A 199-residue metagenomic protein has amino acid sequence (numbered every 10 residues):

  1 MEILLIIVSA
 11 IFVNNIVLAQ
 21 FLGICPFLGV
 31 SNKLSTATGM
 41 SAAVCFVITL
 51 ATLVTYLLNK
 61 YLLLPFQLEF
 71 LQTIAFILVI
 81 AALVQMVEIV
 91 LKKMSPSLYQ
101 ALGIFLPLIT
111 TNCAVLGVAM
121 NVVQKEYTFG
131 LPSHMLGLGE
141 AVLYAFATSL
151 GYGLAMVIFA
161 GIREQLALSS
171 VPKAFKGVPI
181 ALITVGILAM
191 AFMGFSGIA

Functional and structural regions predicted by a protein language model:
I3-L18, Q67-I80, V142-A155: Structural signature of hydrophobic alpha-helical transmembrane segments
I6, V13, V44, T49-L53 (+4 more regions): Hydrophobic core segments of alpha-helical transmembrane domains in multi-pass membrane transport and ion-translocation
I6-A43: Juxtamembrane transmembrane-helix termini in multi-pass membrane transport proteins
F21-G29, E88-M94, F105-L106, C113-L131: Generic transmembrane alpha-helix signature in multi-pass membrane proteins, especially transporters/channels
L22-T36, V84-L98, F159-S170: C-terminal ends of transmembrane helices
S35-F46, F70-F76, L98-I109, A174-I180: Cytoplasmic-side transmembrane-helix entry/capping segments in multi-pass membrane proteins
K60-I104: Ordered, amphipathic secondary-structure segments that act as subunit-interaction surfaces in large macromolecular
E164-L182: Interfacial loop-to-transmembrane junctions
